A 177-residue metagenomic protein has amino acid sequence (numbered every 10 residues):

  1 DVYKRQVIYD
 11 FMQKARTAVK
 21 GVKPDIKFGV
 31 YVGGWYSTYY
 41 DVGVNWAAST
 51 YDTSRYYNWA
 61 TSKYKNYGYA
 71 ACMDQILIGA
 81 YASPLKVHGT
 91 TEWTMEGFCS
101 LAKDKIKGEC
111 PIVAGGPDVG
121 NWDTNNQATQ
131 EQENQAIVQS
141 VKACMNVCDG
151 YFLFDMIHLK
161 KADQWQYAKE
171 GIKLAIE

Functional and structural regions predicted by a protein language model:
V2-Y3: Short, small-residue-biased leader/transition segments that mark boundaries at the very start of proteins
Q6-D10, E131: Soluble non-cytosolic domains of exported or imported proteins
F11, F28, W35, Y39 (+3 more regions): Phenylalanine-focused residue identity feature
M12-K27, C99-K107: Surface-exposed amphipathic alpha-helices with a cationic face
V22, K27-T91, N126: Substrate-binding cleft/loops of secretory-pathway carbohydrate-active enzymes
Y64-T91, M95-E177: Substrate-binding cleft of secreted/luminal carbohydrate-active enzymes
